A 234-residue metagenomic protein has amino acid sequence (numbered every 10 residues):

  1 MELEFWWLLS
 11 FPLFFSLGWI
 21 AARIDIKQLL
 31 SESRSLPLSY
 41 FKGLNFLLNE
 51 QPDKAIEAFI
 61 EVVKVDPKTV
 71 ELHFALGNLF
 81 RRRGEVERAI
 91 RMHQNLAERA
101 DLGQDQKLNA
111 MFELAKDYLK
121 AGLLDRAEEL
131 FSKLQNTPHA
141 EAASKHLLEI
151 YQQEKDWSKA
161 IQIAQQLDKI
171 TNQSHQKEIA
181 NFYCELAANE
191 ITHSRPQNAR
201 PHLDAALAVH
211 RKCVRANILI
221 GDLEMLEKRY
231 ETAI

Functional and structural regions predicted by a protein language model:
M1-S35, E129, N136, E141-E149 (+1 more regions): Long, contiguous interaction/recruitment modules in multidomain scaffold/adaptor proteins
R34-V65, R82-E85, K116, K120 (+1 more regions): Alpha-helical segment of the N-proximal tetratricopeptide repeat
P37, E71, D105-N109, A142 (+2 more regions): Start-of-helix register in tetratricopeptide repeats
P52-D53, V86, L124, W157 (+2 more regions): TPR-repeat structural position
V63-K64, E98, S132-N136, K169 (+1 more regions): Conserved structural position within tetratricopeptide repeats
P67, D101, D105, P138-H139 (+2 more regions): Short coil turns that delineate tetratricopeptide repeat
